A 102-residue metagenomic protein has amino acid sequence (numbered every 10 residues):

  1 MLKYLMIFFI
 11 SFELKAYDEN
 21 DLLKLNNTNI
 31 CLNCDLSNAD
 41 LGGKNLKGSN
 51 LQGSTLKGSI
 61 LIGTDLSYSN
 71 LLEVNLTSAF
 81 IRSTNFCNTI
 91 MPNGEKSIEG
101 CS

Functional and structural regions predicted by a protein language model:
M1-I7: Sec-dependent signal peptide recognition, specifically the positively charged N-region followed immediately by
I7-F9, C101: Short helix-onset patch at the extreme N-terminus, typifying the N->h transition of secretory signal peptides
S11-E13: N-terminal signal peptide c-region/cleavage motif recognized by signal peptidases
Y17-S102: Tandem repeat scaffolds
